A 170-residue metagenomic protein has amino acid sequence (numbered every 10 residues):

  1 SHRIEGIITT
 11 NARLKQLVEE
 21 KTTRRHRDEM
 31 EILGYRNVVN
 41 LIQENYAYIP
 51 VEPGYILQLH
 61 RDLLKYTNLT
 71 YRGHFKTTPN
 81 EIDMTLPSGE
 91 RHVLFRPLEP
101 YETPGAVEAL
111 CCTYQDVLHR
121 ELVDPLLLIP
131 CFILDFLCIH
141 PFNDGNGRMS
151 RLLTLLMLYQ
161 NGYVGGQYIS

Functional and structural regions predicted by a protein language model:
S1-S170: FIC/Doc superfamily catalytic core
